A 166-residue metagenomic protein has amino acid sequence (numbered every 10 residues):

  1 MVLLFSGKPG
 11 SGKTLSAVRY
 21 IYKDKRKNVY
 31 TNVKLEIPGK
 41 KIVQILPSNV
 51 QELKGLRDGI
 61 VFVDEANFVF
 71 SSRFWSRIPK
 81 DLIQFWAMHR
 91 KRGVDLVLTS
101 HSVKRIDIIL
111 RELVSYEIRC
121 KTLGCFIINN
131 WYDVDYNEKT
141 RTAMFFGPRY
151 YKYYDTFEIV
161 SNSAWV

Functional and structural regions predicted by a protein language model:
F5: Hydrophobic anchor at the beta1->P-loop junction of P-loop NTPases
K8: P-loop (Walker A) phosphate-binding loop of NTP-binding proteins
K13-T14: Conserved lysine of the Walker
K23-T31: Post-Walker A helix-loop "phosphate-sensing" segment adjacent to the P-loop in P-loop NTPases
T31-I37, S102-V103: Short, polar loop motifs at secondary-structure junctions
P38-R92: Conserved nucleotide-sensing/catalytic segment adjacent to the nucleotide-binding pocket in NTP-handling enzymes
F68-G147: Replace "adjacent to P-loop NTPase cores in ATP/GTP-dependent enzymes" with "adjacent to NTP-binding cores
